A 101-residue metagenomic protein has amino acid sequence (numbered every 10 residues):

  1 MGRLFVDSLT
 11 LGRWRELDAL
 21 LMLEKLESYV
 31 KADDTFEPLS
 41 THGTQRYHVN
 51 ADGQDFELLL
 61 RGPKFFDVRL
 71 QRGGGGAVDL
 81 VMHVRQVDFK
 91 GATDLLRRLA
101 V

Functional and structural regions predicted by a protein language model:
M1-V101: N-terminal structured subdomain of primase-like DNA metabolism proteins
